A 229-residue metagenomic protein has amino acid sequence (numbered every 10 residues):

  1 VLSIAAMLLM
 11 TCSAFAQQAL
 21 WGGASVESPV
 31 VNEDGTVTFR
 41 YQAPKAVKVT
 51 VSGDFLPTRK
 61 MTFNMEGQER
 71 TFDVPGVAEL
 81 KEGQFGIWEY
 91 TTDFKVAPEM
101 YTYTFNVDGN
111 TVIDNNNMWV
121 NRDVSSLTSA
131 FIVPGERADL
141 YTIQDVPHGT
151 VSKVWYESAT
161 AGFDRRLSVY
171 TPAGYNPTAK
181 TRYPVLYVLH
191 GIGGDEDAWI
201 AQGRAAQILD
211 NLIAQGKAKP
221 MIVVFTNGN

Functional and structural regions predicted by a protein language model:
L2-S13: Bacterial N-terminal signal peptides
Q17-N32, T91-A161: The feature marks proteins involved in alpha-glucan
G35-F39: Structural beta-strand segments of beta-rich domains
R40-P98, N110-V133: Aromatic-rich carbohydrate-binding modules that target alpha-glucans
K45, P57-T58, A161, G191-D195 (+1 more regions): Solvent-exposed loop/turn segments at secondary-structure junctions within structured extracellular/periplasmic domains
V51, P98-G109, V169, T181-Y183: Short beta-strand segments enriched for Tyr within beta-sheet-rich domains, predominantly fibronectin type III
A161-P177: A short loop-to-beta-strand scaffold at the N-terminal edge of the catalytic core in hydrolase folds
Y175-N229: Short substrate-entry loop that stabilizes the transition state in hydrolases
